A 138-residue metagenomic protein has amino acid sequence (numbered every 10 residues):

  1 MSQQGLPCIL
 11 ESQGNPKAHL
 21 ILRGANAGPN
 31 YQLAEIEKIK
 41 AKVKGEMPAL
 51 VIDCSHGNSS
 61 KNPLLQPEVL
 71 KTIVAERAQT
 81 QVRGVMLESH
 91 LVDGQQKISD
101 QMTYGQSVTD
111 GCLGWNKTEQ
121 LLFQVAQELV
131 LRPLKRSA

Functional and structural regions predicted by a protein language model:
M1-A138: Expand to "…catalyze enediolate/carbanion chemistry for C-C bond making/breaking, isomerization, decarboxylation
